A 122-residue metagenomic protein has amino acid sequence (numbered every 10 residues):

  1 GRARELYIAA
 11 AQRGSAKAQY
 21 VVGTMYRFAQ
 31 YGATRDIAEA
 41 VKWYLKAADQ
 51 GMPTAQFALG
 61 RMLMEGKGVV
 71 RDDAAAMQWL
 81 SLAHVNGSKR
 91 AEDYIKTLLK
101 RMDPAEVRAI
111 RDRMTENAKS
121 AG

Functional and structural regions predicted by a protein language model:
G1-L6, A33-W43, V70-Q78, A109: Structural signature of tandem alpha-helical TPR/SEL1-like repeats, specifically the intra-repeat loop/turn
L6, V21-A29, A33, A58-E65 (+1 more regions): Hydrophobic face of amphipathic alpha-helices that form TPR/SEL1-like repeat modules and related alpha-solenoid
Y7, Q12-A16, F28-Q30, D49-M52 (+4 more regions): Short helix-capping/linker turns of helical repeat alpha-solenoids
Y20, F57, M77-Q78, D93: TPR/TPR-like alpha-solenoid signature
R61, A75, L82, T97-L99 (+1 more regions): Alpha-helical, heptad-rich or low-complexity scaffold/stalk segments that mediate oligomerization or tethering
N86-G122: Terminal, low-structured helical/coil segments at or just beyond the last alpha-helical repeat
